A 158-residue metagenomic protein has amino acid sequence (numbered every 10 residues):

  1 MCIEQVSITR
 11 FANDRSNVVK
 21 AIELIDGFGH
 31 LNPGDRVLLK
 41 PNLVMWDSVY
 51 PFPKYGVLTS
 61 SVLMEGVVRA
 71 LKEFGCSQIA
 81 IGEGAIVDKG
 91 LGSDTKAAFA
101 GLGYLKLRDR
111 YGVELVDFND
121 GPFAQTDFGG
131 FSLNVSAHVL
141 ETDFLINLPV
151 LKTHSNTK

Functional and structural regions predicted by a protein language model:
M1-K158: N-terminal and secondary-structure boundary signal
